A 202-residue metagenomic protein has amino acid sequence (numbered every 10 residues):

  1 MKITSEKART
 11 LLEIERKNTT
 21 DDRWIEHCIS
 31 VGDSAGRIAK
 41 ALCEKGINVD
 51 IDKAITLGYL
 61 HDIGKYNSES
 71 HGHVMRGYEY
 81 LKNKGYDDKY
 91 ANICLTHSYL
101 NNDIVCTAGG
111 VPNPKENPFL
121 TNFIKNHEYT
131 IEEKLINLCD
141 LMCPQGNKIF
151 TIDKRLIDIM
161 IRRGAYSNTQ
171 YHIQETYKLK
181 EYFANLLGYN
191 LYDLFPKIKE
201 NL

Functional and structural regions predicted by a protein language model:
M1-T10, E200-L202: Short, Lys/Arg-enriched, disordered terminal segments
K2-E6, V49, G72, G85-Y86 (+1 more regions): Short coil/turn linker and secondary-structure boundary residues
S5-E15, I51-T56, S68, Y129-K134 (+1 more regions): Short amphipathic alpha-helical segments, especially helix-boundary/capping motifs
S5-H27, L57-K65, L100-I104: Active-site flanking loop/helix segments enriched in acidic
A8-L12, G32, G36, Y78 (+2 more regions): An amphipathic alpha-helix signature
K17-I47, L60, Y86, V105-C106 (+1 more regions): Divalent metal-dependent phosphate-bond-processing catalytic cores, especially two-metal-ion Mg2+/Mn2+ enzymes that act
V31, V49-K84, A91-N102: His-Asp-centered metal-binding catalytic motifs of divalent-metal-dependent phosphohydrolases/nucleases
